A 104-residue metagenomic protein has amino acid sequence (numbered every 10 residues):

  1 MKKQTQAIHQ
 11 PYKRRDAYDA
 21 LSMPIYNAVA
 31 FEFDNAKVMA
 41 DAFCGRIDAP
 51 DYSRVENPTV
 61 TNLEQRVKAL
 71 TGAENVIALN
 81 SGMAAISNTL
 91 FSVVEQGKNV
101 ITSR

Functional and structural regions predicted by a protein language model:
M1-Y26: Short conserved active-site loop signatures built around small residues
A17-A20, K68-L70, S92-E95: Solvent-exposed alpha-helices and their adjacent loops that cap or buttress functional pockets in soluble metabolic
P24-I25, N75-I77, K98-N99: Structural motif
A30, N35-A84: Conserved N-terminal alpha-helix of the aminotransferase class I/II PLP-enzyme fold
L63, T89-L90: Generic hydrophobic alpha-helical segments
N80-M83, N88, T102-R104: Substrate-binding/gating loop at the entrance of the active-site cleft, primarily in PLP-dependent aminotransferase-like
S92-R104: Conserved PLP-anchoring active-site segment centered on the Schiff-base-forming lysine
